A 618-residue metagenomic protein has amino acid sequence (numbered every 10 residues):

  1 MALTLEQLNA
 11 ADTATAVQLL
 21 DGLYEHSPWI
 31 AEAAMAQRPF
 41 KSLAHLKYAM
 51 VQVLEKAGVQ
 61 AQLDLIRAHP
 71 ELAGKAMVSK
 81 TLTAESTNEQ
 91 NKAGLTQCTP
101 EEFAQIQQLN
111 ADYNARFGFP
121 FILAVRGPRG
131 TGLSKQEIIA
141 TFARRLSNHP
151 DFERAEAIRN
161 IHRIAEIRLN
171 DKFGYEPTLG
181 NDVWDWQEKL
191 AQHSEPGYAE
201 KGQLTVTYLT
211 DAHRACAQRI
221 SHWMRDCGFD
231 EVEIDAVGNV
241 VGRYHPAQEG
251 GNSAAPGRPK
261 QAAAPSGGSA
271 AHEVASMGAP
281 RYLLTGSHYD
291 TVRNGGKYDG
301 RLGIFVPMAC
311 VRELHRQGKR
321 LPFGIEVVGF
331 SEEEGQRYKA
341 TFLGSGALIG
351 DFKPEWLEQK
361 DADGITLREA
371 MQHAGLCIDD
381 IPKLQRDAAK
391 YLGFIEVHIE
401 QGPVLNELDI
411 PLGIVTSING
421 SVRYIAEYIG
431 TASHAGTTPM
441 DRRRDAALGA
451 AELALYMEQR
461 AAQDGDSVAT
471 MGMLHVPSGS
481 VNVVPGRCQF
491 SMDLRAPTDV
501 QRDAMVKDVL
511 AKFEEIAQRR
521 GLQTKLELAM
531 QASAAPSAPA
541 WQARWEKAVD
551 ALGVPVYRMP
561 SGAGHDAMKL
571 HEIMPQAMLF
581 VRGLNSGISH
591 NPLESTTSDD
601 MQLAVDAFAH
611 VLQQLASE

Functional and structural regions predicted by a protein language model:
N9-A10, G22, I30-L109, Y113 (+2 more regions): Aromatic-anchored, charged helix-turn/loop surface patch used as a conserved interaction hotspot
N181-G250, A264, A270-G296: Acidic/His- and Gly-rich active-site-bordering loop/insert found across diverse amide/peptide-bond hydrolases
L204-L209, T470-G479, S491-D493, P497-T498 (+3 more regions): A short beta-alpha structural unit
E231, R320-L321, I381-Q385, T437 (+4 more regions): Flexible, glycine/charged-enriched surface loops at secondary-structure junctions
G251, A263, E332-E333, R337-D499: Midchain, well-structured core segments that form catalytic/ion-binding scaffolds
G286-S287, V556-A607: Zn-dependent metallopeptidase/amidohydrolase metal-coordination segment
S287-D363: A generic, well-ordered mixed alpha/beta core segment in the N-terminal half of proteins
T416, H434, T438-Q463, V506 (+1 more regions): His/Asp/Glu-rich mid-to-C-terminal helical/loop segments that flank catalytic regions of hydrolases
